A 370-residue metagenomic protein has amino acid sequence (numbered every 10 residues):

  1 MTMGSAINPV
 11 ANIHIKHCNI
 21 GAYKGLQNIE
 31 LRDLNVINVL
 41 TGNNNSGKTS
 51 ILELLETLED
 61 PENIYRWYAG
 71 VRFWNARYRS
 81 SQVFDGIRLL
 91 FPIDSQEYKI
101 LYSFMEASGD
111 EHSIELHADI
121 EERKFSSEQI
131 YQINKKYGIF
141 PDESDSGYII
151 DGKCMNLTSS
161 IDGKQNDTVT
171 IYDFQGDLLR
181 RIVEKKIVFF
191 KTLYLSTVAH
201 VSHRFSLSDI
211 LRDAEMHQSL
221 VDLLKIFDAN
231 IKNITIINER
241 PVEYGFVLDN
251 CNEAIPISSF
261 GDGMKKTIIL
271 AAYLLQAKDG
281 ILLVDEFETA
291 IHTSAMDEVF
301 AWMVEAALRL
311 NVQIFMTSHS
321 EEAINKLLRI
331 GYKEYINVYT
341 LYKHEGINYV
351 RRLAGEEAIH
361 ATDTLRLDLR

Functional and structural regions predicted by a protein language model:
M1-I64, C251-L369: Switch/communication elements of ASCE P-loop NTPase nucleotide-binding domains
M1-N12, P61-A271, L275, I281 (+1 more regions): Phosphate-coordinating catalytic segments in nucleotide- and nucleic-acid-processing enzymes
